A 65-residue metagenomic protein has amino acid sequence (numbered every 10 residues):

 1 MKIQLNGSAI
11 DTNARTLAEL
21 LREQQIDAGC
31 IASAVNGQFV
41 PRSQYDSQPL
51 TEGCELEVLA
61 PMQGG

Functional and structural regions predicted by a protein language model:
M1-G64: Ubiquitin-like/PB1-type beta-grasp interaction modules and other compact soluble beta-rich domains
